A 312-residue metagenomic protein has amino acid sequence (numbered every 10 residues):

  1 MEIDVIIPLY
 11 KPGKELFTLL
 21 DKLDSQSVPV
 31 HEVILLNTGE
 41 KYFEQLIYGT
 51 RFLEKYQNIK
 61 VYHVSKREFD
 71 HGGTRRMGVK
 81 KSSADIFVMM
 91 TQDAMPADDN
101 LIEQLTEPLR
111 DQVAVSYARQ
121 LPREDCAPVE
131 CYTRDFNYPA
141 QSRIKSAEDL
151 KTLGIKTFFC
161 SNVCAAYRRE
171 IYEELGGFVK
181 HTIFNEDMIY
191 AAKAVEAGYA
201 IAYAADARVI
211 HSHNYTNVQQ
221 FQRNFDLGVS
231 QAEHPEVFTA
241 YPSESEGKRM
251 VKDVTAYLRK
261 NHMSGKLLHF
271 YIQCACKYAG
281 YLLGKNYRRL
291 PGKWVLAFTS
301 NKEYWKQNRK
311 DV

Functional and structural regions predicted by a protein language model:
P12-S25: Short, well-formed alpha-helical segments that are part of the catalytic scaffolds of diverse glycosyltransferases
L23-H63: Acidic donor-binding segment of Leloir-type glycosyltransferases
S65-S82: Glycine-rich, basic loop-to-helix element that forms the pyrophosphate-binding segment of sugar-nucleotide handling
F87: Short aromatic/hydrophobic "clamp" motif used to bind/position activated sugar donors
D99-C131: Conserved donor NDP-sugar-binding/catalytic core segment of glycosyltransferases
A147-Y167, I183, Q231: A recurrent flexible, glycine/aromatic-enriched loop bordering the glycosyltransferase active site that acts as
I183-Y190: Acidic donor-binding loop at a coil-to-helix junction in glycosyltransferase catalytic cores that engages
D226-V229, A240-V312: Non-catalytic, C-terminal membrane-associated alpha-helical segments of glycosyltransferases
